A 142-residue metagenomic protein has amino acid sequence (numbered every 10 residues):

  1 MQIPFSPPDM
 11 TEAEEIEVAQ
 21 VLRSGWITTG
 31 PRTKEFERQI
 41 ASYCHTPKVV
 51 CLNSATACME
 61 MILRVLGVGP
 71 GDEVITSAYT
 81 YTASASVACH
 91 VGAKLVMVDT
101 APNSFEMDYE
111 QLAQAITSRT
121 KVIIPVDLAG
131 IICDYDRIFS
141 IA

Functional and structural regions predicted by a protein language model:
M1-I27, P31: N-terminal "arm"/small-domain region of PLP-dependent enzymes with the aminotransferase-like
P4-S6, N53, I124-V126: Short beta-strand segments
A13, E35, A57, T82-A83 (+1 more regions): Short alpha-helical
W26-E73, V87-V91, M97-D99: Phosphate-binding glycine-rich loop
R64-I141: PLP-dependent aminotransferase-like
